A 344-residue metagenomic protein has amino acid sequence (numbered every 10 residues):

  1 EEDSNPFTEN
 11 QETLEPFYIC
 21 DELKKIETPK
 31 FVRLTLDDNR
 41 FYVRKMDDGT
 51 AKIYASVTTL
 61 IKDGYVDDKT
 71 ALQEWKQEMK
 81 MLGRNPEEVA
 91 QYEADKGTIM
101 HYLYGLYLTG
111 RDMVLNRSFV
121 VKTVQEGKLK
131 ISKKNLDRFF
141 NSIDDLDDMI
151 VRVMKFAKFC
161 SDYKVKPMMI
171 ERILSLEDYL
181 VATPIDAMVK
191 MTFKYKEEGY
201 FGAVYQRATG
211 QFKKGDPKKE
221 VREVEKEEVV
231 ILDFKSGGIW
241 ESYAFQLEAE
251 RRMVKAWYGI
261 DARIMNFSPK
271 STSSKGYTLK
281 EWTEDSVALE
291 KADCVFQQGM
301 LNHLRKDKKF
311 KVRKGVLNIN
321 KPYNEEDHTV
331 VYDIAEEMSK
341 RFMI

Functional and structural regions predicted by a protein language model:
E1-V153, Y163, P167-L174, D178 (+1 more regions): Nuclease catalytic cores
Y107, A157-C160, V254-Y258: Hydrophobic, Leu/Ile/Phe/Ala-enriched alpha-helical segments that form helix-helix packing faces
S161-M169, K226, I260-A262: A broad structural signal for short, well-ordered beta-strand segments within beta-sheet-rich domains
L174-S339: Nucleic-acid nuclease catalytic cores
F342-I344: Short acidic DE-rich linear segments
